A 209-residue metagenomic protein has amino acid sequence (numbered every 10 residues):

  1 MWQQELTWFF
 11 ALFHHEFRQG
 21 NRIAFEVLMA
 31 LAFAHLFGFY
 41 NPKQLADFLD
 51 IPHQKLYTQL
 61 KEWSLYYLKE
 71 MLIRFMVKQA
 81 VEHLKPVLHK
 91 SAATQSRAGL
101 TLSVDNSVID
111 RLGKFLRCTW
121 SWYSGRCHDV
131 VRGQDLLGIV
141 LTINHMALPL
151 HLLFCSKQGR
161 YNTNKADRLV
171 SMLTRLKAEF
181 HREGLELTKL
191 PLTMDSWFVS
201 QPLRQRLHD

Functional and structural regions predicted by a protein language model:
M1-Y67, I73: Gly/serine-rich nucleotide phosphate-binding loop at the start of the catalytic core of nucleotide/ADP-ribose-handling
Q44, T58, S124-G184: Electropositive, glycine- and tryptophan-enriched low-complexity nucleic-acid-binding patches
E62-M146, S156: Active-site-proximal, Lys/Arg-enriched surface segment that forms a nucleic-acid-binding/basic interface patch
L65, R204-D209: Short, surface-exposed basic-aromatic patches at helix termini and helix-loop junctions that form
T94-R97, E183-T188: Short helix-terminating capping/connector loops at secondary-structure junctions
T101, K189-P191: Structural preference for beta-strand elements that scaffold enzyme active sites
K114-F115, H151, P202-R206: A short secondary-structure junction signal
L192-S200: Acidic, metal-coordinating catalytic cores used for nucleic-acid/nucleotide bond scission and strand-transfer chemistry
